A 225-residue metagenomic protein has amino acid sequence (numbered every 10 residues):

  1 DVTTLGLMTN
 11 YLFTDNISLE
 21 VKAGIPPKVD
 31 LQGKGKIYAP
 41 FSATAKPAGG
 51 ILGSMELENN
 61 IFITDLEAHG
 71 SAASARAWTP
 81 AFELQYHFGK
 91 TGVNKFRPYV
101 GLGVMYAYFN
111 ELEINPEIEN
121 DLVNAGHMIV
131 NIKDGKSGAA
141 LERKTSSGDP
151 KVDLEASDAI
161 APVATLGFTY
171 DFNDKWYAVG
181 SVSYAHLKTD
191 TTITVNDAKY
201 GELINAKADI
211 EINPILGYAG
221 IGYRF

Functional and structural regions predicted by a protein language model:
D1-V2, P27-T79, F88, A107-A159 (+1 more regions): Extracellular/periplasm-exposed beta-strand and loop segments of Gram-negative cell-envelope proteins, dominated by
L7-D15, P80-Y86, L102-Y106, A164-Y170 (+2 more regions): Residues on the lipid-exposed face of transmembrane beta-strands in outer-membrane beta-barrel proteins
T14, P26, G89-V93, D171-N173: Outer-membrane beta-barrel channels and translocator barrels
N16-L19, K175-A178: Repeated loop/turn-to-beta-strand initiation elements of outer-membrane beta-barrel proteins
